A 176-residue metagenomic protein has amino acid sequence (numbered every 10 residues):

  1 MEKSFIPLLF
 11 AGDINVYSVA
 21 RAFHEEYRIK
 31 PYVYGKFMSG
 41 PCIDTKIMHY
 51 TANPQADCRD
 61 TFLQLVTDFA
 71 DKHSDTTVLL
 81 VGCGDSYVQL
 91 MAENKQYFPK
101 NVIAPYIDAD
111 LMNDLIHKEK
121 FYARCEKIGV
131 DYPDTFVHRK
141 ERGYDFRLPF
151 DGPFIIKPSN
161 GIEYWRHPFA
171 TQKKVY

Functional and structural regions predicted by a protein language model:
M1-I107, R142-D145: ATP-binding N-terminal substructure of ATP-dependent carboxylate-amine bond-forming enzymes
P7-F10, N53, M112, T135 (+1 more regions): Short N-terminal micro-motifs specific to bacterial/archaeal maturation and metal-cluster initiation sites
P105-I116: A short, structured active-site edge motif that brings together acidic residues
D114-Y176: Active-site nucleotide/adenylate-binding loops and adjacent lid/helix of ATP-dependent enzymes
